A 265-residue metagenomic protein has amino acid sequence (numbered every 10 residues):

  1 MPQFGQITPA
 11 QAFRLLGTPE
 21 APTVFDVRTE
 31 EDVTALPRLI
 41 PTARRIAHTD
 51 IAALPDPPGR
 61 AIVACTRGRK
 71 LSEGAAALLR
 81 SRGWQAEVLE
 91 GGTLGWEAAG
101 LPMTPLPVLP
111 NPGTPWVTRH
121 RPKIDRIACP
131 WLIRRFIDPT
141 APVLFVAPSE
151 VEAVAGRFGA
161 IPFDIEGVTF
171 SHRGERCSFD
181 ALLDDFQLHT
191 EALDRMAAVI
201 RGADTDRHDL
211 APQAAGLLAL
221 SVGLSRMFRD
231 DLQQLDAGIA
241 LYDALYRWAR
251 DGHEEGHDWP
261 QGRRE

Functional and structural regions predicted by a protein language model:
M1-R38, P102-C129, R135, R247 (+1 more regions): Flexible, polar/low-complexity N-terminal or interdomain linker segments that lie immediately upstream of folded
P22, A61, A86-E87, A141-V143: Hydrophobic anchor at the start of a short beta-strand that flanks the dinucleotide cofactor-binding loop
T23-R28, R45-I46, L144-F145: Short, hydrophobic beta-strand segments that form beta-sheet elements in well-ordered domains
V27-D32, D50, A147-V151: Short, polar loop motifs at secondary-structure junctions
T34-P41, L54-D56, V154-R157: Short loop/helix-cap segments at secondary-structure boundaries that form the rim of catalytic
I51, P55-G95: Catalytic cysteine-centered active loop of the rhodanese-like fold, especially the PTP/DSP P-loop
E90-V108: Short, structured interface segments
N111-Y242, Y246-P260: Extended, well-folded catalytic/binding cores that form a central cleft or groove in large enzyme and scaffold domains
